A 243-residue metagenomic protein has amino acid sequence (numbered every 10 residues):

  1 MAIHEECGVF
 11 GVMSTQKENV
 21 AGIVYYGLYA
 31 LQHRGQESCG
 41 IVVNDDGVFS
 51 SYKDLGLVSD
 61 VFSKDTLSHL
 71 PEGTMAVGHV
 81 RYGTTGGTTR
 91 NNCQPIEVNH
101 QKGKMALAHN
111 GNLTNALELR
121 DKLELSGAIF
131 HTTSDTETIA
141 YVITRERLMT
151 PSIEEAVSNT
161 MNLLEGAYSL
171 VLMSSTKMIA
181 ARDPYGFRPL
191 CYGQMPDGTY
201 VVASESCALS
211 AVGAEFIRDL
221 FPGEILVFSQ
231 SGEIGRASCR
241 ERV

Functional and structural regions predicted by a protein language model:
M1-R240: Conserved short alpha-helical segments that host acidic/polar catalytic motifs at enzyme active sites
